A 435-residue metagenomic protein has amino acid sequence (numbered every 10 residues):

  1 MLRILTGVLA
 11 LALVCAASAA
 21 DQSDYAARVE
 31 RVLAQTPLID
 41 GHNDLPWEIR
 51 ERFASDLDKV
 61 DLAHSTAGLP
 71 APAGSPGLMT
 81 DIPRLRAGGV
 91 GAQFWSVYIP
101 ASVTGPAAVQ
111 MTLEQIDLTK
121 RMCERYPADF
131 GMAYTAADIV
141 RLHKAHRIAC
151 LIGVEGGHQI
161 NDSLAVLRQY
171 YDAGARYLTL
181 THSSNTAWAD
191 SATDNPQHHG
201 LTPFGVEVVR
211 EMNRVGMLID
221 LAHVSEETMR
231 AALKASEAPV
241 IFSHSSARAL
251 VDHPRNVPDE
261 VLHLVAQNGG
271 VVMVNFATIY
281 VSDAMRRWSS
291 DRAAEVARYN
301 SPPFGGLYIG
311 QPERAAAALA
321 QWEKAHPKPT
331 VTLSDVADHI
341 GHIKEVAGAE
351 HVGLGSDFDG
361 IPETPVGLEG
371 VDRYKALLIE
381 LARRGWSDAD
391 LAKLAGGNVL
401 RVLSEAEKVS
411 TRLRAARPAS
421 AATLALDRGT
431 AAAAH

Functional and structural regions predicted by a protein language model:
L5-A16: Bacterial N-terminal signal peptides
A20-H199, D252-H435: N-terminal hydrophobic targeting/anchoring segments and the immediately downstream early-domain regions of hydrolases
L38-L45, V224, F242-S246: Histidine-centered catalytic micro-motifs
S163-L167, T228-A238: Distinct, well-ordered alpha-helical segments
H198-N213, A232-F242: Alpha-helix-loop-beta-strand connector modules within alpha/beta enzyme cores
E207-L221, E227-A231, D259-Q267, H342: Substrate-binding cleft of carbohydrate-active enzyme catalytic domains
E226-E227, A247-A249, T278-V281: Short, catalytically relevant binding-site loops at active-site mouths
